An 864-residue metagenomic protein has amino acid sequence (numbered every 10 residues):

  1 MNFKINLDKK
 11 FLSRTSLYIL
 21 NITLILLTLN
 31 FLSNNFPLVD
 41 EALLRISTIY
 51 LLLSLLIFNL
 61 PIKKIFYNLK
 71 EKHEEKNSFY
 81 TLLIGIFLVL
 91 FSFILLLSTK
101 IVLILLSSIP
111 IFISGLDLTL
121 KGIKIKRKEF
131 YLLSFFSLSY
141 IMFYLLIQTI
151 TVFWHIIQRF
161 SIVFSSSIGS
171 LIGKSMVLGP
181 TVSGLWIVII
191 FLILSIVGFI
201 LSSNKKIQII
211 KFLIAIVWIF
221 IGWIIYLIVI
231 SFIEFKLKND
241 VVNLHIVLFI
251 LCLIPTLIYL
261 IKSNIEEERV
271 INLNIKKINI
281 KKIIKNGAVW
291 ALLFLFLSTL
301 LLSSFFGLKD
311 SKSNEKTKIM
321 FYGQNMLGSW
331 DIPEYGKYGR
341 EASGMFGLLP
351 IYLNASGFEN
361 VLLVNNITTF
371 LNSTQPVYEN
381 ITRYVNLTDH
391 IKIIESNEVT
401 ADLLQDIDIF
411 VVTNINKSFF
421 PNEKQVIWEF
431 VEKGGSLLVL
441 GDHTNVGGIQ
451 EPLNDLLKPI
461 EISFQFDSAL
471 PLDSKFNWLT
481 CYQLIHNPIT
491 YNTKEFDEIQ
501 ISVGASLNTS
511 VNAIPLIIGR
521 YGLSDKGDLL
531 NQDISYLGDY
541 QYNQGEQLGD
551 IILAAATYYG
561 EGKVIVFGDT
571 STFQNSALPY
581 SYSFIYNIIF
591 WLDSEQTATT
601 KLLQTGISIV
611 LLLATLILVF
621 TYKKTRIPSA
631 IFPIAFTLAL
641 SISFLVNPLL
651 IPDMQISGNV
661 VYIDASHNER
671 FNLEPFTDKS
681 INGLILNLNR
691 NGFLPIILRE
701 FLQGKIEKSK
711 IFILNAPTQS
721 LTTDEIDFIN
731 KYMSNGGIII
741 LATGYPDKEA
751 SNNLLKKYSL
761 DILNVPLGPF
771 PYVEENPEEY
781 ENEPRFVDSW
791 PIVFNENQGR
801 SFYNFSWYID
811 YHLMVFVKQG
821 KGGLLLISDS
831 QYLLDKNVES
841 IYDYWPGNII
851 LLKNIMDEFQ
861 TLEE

Functional and structural regions predicted by a protein language model:
M1-N2, V163, S583, T597: Coil-to-alpha-helix initiation sites in intrinsically disordered, low-complexity, charged segments
N2-G287: Hydrophobic N-terminal alpha-helices or hydrophobic patches in metabolic proteins across all domains of life
I275-E864: Short, surface-exposed patches at the edges or C-terminal ends of soluble domains, predominantly
